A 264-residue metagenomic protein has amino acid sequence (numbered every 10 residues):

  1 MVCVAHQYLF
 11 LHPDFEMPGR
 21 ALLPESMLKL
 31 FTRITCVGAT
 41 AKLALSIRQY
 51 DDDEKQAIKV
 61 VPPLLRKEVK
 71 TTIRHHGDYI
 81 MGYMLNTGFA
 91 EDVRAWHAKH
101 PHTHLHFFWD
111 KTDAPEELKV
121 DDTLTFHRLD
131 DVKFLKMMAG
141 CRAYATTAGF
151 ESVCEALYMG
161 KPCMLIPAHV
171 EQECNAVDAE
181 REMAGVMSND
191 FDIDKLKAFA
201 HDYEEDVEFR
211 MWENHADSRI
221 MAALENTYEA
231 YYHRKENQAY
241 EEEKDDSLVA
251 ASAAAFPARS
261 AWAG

Functional and structural regions predicted by a protein language model:
V2, A41-L43, K59, H106 (+4 more regions): Hydrophobic/aromatic beta-strand patches that form the interior of the parallel beta-sheet core in alpha/beta enzyme
V2-V60: Active-site-proximal region of nucleotide-activated glycan assembly enzymes, centered on histidine/acidic-rich loops
C3, K136-N175: A donor-sugar binding/catalytic signature common to diverse glycosyltransferases and related nucleotide-sugar
H6-F10, W109-T112, D130-V132, A168-Q172 (+1 more regions): Short, acidic/turn-prone active-site loops that include or flank metal/cofactor- and phosphate-binding residues
L11-G19, K70-T72, P115-V120, M138-A139 (+2 more regions): Short, charged, surface-exposed secondary-structure boundary motifs
P62-G140: Donor-nucleotide binding loops and adjacent catalytic segments primarily of GT-B fold Leloir glycosyltransferases
L118-K119, P162-D206: Nucleotide-sugar donor-binding patch of glycosyltransferase catalytic domains
A198-G264: C-terminal amphipathic helix plus adjacent low-complexity, charged tail appended to glycosyltransferase catalytic
